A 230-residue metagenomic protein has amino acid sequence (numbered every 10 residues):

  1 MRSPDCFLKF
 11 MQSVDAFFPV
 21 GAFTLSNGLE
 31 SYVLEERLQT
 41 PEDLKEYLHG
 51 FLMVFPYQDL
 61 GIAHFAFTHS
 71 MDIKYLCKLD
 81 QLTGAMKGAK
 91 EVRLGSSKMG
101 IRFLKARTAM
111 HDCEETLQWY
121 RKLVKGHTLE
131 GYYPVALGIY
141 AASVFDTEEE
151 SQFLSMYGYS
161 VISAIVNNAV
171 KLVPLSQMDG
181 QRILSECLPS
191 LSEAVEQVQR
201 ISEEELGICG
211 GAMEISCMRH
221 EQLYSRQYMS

Functional and structural regions predicted by a protein language model:
M1-L8: Charged, compositionally biased N-terminal leader segments and the immediate start of the first structured element
S3, H64-A85, I208-M213: Long, compositionally biased
P4, S26-L29, D80, M99-D112 (+6 more regions): Charge-rich amphipathic alpha-helical interaction elements
K9-A16, I62-T68, K105, P134-S143 (+1 more regions): Short, hydrophobic/amphipathic alpha-helical patches that form generic packing surfaces within helical domains
K9-D72: Glycine/small-residue-rich interface belts in oligomeric ring/scaffold proteins and their assembly partners
S31, E35, G50-Q58, A66-I73 (+9 more regions): Change "in soluble alpha/beta enzymes" to "in soluble alpha/beta proteins
R37, G131, V135, M156-S230: C-terminal auxiliary extensions adjacent to catalytic cores
S70-S143: Internal, conserved structured core segments that host functional sites
